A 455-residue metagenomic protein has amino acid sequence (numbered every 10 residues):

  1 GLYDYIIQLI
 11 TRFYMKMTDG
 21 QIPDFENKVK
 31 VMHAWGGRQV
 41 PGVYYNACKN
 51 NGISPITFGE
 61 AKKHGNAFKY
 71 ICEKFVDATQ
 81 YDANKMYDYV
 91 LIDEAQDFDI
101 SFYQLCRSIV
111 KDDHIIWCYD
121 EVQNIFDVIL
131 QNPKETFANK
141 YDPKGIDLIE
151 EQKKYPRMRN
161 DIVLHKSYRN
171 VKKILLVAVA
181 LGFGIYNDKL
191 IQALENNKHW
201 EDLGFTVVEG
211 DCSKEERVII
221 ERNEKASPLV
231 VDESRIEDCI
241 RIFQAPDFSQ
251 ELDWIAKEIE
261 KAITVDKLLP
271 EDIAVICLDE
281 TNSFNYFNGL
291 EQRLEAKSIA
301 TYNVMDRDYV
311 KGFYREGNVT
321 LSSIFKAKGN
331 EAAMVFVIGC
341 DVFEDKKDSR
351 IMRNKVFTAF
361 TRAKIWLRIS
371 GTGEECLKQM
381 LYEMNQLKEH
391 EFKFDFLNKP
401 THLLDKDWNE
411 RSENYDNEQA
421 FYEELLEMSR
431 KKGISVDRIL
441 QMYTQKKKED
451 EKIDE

Functional and structural regions predicted by a protein language model:
G1-Y45: P-loop NTPase motor core
L2-Q21, Y89, Q96-T358, R362 (+1 more regions): Conserved helicase motor core of SF1/SF2 NTP-dependent helicases
K30-A34, R38-Q39, V43-E135, K166 (+1 more regions): Conserved helicase NTPase motor core
